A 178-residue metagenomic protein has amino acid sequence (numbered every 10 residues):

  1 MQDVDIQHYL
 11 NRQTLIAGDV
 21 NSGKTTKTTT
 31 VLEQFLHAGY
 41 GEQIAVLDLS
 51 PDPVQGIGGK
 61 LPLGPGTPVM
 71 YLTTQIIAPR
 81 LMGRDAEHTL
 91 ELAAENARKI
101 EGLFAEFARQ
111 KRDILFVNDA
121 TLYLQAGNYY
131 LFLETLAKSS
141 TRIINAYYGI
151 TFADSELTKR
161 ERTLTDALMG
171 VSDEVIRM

Functional and structural regions predicted by a protein language model:
M1-H8: Pre-Walker A adenine-sensing motif
D3, T28, G56-G59, L81-R84 (+3 more regions): Generic alpha-helix signal with a bias toward terminal, lower-confidence helices and secondary-structure junctions
L10, T14-A94, R98, G102 (+1 more regions): Conserved P-loop
R12-I16, I44, R112-V117, R142-I144: Generic beta-sheet signal
E42, T67, D113, S140-T141 (+1 more regions): A structural micro-motif
L81-K138: Phosphate-binding/switch loop-helix module in NTP-utilizing enzymes
E106-A108, A120-M178: Replace "adjacent to P-loop NTPase cores in ATP/GTP-dependent enzymes" with "adjacent to NTP-binding cores
